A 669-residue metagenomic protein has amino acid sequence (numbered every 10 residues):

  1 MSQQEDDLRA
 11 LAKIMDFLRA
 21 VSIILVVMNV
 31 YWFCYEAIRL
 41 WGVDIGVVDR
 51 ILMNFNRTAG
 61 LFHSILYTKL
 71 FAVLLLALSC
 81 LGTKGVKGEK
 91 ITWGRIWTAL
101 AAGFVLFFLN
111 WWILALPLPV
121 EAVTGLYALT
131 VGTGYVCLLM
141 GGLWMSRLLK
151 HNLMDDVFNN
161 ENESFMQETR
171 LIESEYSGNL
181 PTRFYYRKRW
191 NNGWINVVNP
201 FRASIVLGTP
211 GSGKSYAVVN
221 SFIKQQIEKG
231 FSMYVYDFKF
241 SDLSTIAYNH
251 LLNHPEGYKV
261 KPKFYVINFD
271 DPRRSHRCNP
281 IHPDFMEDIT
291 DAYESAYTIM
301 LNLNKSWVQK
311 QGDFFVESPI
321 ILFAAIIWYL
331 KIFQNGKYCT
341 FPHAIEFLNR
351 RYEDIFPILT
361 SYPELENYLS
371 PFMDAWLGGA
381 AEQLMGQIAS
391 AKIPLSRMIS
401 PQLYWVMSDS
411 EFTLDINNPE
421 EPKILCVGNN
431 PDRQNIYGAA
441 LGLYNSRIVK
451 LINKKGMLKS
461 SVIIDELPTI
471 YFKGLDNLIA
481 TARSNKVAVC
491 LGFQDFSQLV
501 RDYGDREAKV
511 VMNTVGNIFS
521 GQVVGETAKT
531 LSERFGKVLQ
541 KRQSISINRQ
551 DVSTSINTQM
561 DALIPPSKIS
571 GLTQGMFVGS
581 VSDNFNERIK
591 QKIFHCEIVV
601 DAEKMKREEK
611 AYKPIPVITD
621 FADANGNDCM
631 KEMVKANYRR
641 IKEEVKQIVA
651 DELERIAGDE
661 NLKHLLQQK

Functional and structural regions predicted by a protein language model:
M1-S212, Y216, S221, I547-R549 (+3 more regions): Basic- and hydrophobic-enriched, low-structure N-terminal and domain-boundary segments that flank ATP-binding catalytic
A77-S79, G442, S446, N517 (+1 more regions): Hydrophobic alpha-helical segments involved in membrane association or supramolecular assembly
K150, I195-V487, Y503, S567-R588 (+1 more regions): P-loop NTPase motor domains
F158, S408-T413, N548-D551: A glycine-rich phosphate-binding loop feature that marks nucleotide/adenosyl-phosphate handling sites
L171-W190, L369-E382, N517, V523-V524: N-terminal short leaders/motifs
I479-T481, N485-A488, G492-S582: Conserved ATP-driven motor cores of ASCE-family P-loop NTPases powering translocation/secretion/packaging/pilus
K592-C596: N-terminal charged/capping segments associated with class I S-adenosyl-L-methionine
